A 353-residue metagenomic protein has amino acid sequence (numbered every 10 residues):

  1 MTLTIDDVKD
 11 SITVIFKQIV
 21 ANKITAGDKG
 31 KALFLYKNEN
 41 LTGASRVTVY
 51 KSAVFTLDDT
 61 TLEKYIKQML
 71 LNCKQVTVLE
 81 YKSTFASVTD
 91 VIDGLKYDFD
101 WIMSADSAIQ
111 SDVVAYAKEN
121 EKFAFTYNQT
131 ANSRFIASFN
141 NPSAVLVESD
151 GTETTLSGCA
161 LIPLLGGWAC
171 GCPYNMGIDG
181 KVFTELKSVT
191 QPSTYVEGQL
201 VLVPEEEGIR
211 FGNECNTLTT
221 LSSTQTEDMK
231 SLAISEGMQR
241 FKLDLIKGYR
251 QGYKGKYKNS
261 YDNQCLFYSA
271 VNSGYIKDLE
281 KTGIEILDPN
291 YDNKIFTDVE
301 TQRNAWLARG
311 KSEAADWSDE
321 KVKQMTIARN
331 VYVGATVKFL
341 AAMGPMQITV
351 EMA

Functional and structural regions predicted by a protein language model:
M1-L57, E205-A353: Structured, hydrophobic secondary-structure cores that serve as assembly/anchoring elements
D7-S11, L41, D59-T60, E121 (+4 more regions): Short linear motifs in intrinsically disordered/low-complexity regions
T13, G30-Y36, Q75-E80, W101 (+3 more regions): Ordered hydrophobic segments in well-structured contexts
F34-T48, F99, S104-D106, L186-L200 (+1 more regions): Short, charged N-terminal helix-start/capping segments
V54-T60, E185-K187: Long, hydrophobic/aromatic N-terminal blocks
T61-I178: Extracellular Cys-Trp
Q110, N175, D179-F183, Y268 (+1 more regions): Extracytoplasmic/secreted envelope proteins and their assembly/folding machinery, especially bacterial periplasmic
T155, A160-E227: Extended, charged amphipathic alpha-helical segments
